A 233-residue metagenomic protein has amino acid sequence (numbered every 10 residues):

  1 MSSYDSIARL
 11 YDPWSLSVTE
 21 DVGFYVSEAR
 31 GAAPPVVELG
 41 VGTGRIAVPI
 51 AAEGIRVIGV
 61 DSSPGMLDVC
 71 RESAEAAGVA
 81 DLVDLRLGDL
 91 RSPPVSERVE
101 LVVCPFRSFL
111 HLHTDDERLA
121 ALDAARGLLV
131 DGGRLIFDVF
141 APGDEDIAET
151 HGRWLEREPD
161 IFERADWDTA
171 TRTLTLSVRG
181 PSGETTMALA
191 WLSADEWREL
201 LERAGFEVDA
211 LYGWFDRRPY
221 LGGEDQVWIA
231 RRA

Functional and structural regions predicted by a protein language model:
M1-P34: Conserved class I S-adenosyl-L-methionine
G40-T43: Class I SAM-dependent methyltransferase "Motif I" SAM/SAH-binding loop
V48-S92: Class I SAM-dependent methyltransferase SAM/SAH-binding core
P94-L101: A short acidic, Gly/Pro-enriched loop at the edge of an enzyme's catalytic core that lines a small-molecule cofactor
V103-P105: A conserved beta-strand element that flanks and buttresses the S-adenosyl-L-methionine
L119-D131: A short glycine-rich, Lys/Arg-flanked "PGG" loop and its adjoining helix->strand segment in the class I
I136-E199: SAM-dependent methyltransferase
E196-A233: C-terminal lobe and adjacent flexible extensions of AdoMet/dcAdoMet transferase-like proteins
